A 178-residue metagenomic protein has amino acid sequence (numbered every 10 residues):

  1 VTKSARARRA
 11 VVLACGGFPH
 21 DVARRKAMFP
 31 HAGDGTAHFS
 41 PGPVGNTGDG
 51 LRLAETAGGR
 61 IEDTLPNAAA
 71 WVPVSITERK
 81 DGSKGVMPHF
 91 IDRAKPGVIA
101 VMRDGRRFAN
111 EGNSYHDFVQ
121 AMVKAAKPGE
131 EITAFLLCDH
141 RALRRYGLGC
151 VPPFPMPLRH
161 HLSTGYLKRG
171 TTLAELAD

Functional and structural regions predicted by a protein language model:
V1-A5: A structured beta-alpha segment of the ubiquitous adenosine-cofactor-binding alpha/beta core
R6-T77: Glycine-rich loop(s) and the adjacent beta-strand/alpha-helix scaffold that form part
L51-A177: An anion/pyrophosphate-binding glycine-rich loop and adjacent beta-alpha core in soluble alpha-beta enzymes
